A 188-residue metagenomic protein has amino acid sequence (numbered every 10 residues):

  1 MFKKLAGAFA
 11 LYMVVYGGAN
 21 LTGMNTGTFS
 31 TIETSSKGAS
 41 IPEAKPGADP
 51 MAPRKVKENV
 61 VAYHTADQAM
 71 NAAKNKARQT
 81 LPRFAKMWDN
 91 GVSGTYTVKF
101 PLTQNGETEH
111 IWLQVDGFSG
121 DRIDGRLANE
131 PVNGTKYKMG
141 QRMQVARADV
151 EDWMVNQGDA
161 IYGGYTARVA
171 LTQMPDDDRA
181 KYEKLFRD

Functional and structural regions predicted by a protein language model:
F2-W112, D116-D188: Mixed-charge, low-complexity intrinsically disordered regions
